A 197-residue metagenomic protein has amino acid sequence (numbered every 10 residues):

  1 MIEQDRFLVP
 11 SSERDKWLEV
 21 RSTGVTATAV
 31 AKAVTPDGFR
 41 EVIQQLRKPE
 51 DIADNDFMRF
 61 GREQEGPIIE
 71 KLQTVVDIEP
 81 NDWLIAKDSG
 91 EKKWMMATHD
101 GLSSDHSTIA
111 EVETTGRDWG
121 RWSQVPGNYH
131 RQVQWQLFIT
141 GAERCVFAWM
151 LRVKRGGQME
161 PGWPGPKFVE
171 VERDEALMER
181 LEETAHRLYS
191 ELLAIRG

Functional and structural regions predicted by a protein language model:
M1-K71: Charged, glycine-rich intrinsically disordered N-terminal tails and low-complexity linkers that flank
F57-M58, E63-G66, E70, R180-G197: Contiguous, amphipathic alpha-helical segments that mediate oligomerization or scaffolding in large protein assemblies
V75-Y189, L193: Nucleic-acid nuclease catalytic cores
